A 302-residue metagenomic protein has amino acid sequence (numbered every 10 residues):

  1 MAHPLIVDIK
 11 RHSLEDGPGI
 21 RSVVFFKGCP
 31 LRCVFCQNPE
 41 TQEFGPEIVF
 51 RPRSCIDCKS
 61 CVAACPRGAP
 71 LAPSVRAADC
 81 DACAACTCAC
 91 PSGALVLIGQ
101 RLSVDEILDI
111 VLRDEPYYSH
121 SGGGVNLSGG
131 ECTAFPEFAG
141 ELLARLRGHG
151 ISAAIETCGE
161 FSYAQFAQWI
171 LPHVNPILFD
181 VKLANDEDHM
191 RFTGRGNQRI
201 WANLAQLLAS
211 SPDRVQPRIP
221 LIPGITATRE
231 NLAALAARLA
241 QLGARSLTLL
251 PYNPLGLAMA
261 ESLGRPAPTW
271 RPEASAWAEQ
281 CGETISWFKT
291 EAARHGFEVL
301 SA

Functional and structural regions predicted by a protein language model:
M1-C58, V62, C86: Flexible, acidic/Gly-rich N-terminal and inter-domain linker regions that tether and position cofactor-handling modules
M1-P18, L221-A302: Auxiliary Fe-S-binding modules of radical SAM enzymes
G17, F25, E43, E47-I48 (+2 more regions): N-terminal-biased segments
V34-T41, S60-A78, A85-R101: Iron-sulfur cluster-binding cysteine motifs and their immediate structural context in ferredoxin-like electron-transfer
G93, R145-H149, H295: Conserved dinucleotide-binding and phosphotransfer motif residues
D105-S262: Conserved AdoMet/S-adenosylmethionine-binding subsite of the radical SAM
